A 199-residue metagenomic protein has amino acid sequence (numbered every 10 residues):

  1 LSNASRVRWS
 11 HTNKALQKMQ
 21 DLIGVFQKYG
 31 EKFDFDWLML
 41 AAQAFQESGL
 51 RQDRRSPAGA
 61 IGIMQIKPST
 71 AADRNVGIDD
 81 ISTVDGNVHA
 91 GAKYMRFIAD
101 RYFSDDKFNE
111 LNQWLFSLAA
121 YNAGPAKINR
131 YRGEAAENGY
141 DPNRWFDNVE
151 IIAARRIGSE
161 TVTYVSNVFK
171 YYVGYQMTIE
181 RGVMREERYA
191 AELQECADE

Functional and structural regions predicted by a protein language model:
L1-E199: Catalytic glycan-binding domains that act on GlcNAc-containing polysaccharides
